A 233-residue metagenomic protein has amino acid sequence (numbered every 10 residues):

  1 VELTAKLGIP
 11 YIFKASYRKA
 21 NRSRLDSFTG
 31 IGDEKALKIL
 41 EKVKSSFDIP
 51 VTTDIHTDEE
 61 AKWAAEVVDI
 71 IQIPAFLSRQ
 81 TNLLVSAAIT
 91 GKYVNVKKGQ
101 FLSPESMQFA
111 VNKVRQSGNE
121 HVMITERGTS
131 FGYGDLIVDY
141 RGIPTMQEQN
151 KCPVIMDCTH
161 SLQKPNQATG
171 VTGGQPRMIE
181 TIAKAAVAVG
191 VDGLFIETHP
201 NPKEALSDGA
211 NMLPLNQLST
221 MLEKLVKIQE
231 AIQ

Functional and structural regions predicted by a protein language model:
V1-L7, F28-T52, A87-Y93, I143-I155 (+2 more regions): Alpha-helix-loop-beta-strand connector modules within alpha/beta enzyme cores
L7-S16, P50-I55, M156-C158, D192-H199: Short beta-strand segments at enzyme active-site cores
Y11-D33, H199-G209: Glycine-rich, proline-tolerant flexible connector loops at the mouths of alpha/beta enzymes
F13, A168-Q233: C-terminal alpha-helical cap/extension of soluble enzyme domains
S23-I31, I49-D54, I73-F76, G132-Y133 (+1 more regions): Active-site mouth loops of central-metabolism enzymes
I31-G32, S46-E60, D69-N82, Y93-P104 (+1 more regions): Catalytic beta/alpha-barrel core
T90-G91, N95-T198: Catalytic alpha/beta core domains of metabolic enzymes, predominantly
